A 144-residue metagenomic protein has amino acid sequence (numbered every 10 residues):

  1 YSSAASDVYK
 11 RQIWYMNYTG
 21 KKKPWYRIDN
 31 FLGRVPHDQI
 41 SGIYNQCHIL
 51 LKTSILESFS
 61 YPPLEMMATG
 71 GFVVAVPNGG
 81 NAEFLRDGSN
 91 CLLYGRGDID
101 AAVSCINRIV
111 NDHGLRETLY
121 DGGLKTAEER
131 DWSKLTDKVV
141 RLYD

Functional and structural regions predicted by a protein language model:
Y1-A5, Y9: Single conserved hydrophobic/aromatic residue that forms the stacking wall/gate of nucleotide- or nucleobase-binding
T19, D29-Y44, G97: Conserved active-site histidine-acidic residue motif and adjacent donor-binding/catalytic loop of glycosyltransferases
S41, L64-A68, A82-E83: Short alpha-helical segment that forms part of, or immediately flanks, the ligand-binding pocket in carbohydrate-active
G42-C47, V139: Short alpha-helical donor nucleotide-sugar binding micro-motif in glycosyltransferases
I55: Aromatic "clamp/platform" in nucleotide-sugar-dependent glycosyltransferases that forms part of the donor/acceptor
F72-A75: Short hydrophobic beta-strand element within catalytic cores of glycosyltransferases and related nucleotide-activated
D87-G88, L92-I99, R108-H113: Conserved acidic donor-binding segment of nucleotide-sugar-dependent glycosyltransferases
G114-Y143: A charged, aromatic-enriched C-terminal amphipathic alpha-helix characteristic of glycosyltransferases across folds
